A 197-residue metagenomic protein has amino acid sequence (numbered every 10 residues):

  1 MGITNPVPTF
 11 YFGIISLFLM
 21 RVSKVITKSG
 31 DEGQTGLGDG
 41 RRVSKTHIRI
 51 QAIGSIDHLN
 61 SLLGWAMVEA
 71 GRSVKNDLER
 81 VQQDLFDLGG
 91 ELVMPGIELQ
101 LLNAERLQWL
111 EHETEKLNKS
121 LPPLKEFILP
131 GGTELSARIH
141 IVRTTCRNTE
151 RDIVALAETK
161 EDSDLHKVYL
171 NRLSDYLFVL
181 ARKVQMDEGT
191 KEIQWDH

Functional and structural regions predicted by a protein language model:
M1-G2, P6-P8: Intrinsically disordered, low-complexity segments enriched in serine/proline and basic residues
T9-L19: Short, Lys/Arg-enriched N-terminal segments with co-localized hydrophobic residues within the first ~10-30 amino acids
F18-H197: Phosphate/pyrophosphate-binding loop motifs in nucleotide- or prenyl diphosphate-using proteins
